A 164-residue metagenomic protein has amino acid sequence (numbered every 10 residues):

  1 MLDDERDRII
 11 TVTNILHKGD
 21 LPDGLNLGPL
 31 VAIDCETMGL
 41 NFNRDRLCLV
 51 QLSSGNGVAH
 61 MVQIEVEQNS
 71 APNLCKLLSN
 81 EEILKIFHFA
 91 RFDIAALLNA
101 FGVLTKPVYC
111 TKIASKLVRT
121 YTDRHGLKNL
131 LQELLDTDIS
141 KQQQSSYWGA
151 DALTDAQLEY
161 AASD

Functional and structural regions predicted by a protein language model:
M1-V31, C35: N-terminal accessory regions of nucleic-acid-interacting proteins
L2-I9, Q51-S163: Active-site-proximal helix-loop-helix substrate-binding element of RNase H-like nuclease domains
G19-D23, L40, L74-K76: Short, flexible, glycine/charge-rich loop motifs used to bind or transfer phosphoryl groups or to couple energy/partner
N26-N43, L47-V50, D164: Gly/Thr-rich phosphate-binding beta-strand-loop-beta motif of the actin/hexokinase/Hsp70
